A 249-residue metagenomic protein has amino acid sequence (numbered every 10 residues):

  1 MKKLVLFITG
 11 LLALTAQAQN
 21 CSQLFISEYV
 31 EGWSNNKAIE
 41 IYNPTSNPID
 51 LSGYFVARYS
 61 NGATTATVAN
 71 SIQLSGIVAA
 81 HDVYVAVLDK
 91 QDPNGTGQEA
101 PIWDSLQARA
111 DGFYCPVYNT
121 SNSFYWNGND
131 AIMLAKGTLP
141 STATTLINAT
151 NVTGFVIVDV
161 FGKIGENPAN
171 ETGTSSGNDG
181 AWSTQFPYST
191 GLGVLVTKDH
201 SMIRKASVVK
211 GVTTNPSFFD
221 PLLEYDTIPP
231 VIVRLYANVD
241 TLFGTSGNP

Functional and structural regions predicted by a protein language model:
M1-C21: Bacterial Sec-dependent N-terminal signal peptides
A18-N61, F124-G128: A structural motif detector for short, solvent-exposed N-terminal "entry" segments of globular domains
F25-E28, E40, F55-R58, V83-L88 (+3 more regions): Structural recognition of the beta-strand scaffold that forms the well-ordered cores of secreted hydrolase catalytic
P48, Q73-I77, S123, G193-V194: Short, surface-exposed secondary-structure edge patches
R58-T64, L134-L139: Short edge-strand/loop segments of extracellular domains
A66-T96: Intrinsically disordered, low-complexity Pro/Gly/Ser/Thr-rich segments with frequent PxxP/GP/PP motifs and embedded
Q91-A108: Short, Lys/Arg- and Gly-enriched loop/turn segments at beta-strand edges
F113-G244: Conserved beta-structured recognition patch
